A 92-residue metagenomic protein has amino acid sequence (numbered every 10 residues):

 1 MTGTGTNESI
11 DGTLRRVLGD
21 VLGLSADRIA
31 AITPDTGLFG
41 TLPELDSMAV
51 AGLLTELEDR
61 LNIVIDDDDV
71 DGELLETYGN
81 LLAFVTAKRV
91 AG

Functional and structural regions predicted by a protein language model:
T2-L45, A49-T55, D59-R60, V64-G92: Phosphopantetheine-dependent thiolation modules in NRPS/PKS and related acyl-activating systems
